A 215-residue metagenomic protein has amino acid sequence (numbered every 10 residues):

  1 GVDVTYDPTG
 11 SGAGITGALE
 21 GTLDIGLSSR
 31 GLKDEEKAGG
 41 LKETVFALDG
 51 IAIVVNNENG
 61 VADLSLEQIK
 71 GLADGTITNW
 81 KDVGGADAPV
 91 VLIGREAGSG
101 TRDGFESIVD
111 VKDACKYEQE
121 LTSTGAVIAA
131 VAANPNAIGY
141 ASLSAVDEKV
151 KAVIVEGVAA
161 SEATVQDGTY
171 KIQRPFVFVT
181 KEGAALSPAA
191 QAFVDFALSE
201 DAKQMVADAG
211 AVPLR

Functional and structural regions predicted by a protein language model:
G1-R215: Exported/periplasmic ABC-transporter solute-binding proteins
